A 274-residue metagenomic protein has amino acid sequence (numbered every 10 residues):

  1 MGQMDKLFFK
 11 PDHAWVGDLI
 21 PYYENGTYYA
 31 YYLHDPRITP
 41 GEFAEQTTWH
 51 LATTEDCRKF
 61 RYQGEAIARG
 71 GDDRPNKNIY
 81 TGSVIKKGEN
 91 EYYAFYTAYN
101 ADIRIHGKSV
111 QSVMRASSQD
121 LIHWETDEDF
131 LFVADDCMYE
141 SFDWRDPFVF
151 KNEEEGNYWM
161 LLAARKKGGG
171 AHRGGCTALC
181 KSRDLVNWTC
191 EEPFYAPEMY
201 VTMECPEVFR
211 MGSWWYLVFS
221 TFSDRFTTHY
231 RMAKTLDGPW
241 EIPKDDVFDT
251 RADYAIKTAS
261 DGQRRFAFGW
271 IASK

Functional and structural regions predicted by a protein language model:
M1-D146, F150-C205, R210-R251, Q263-R264 (+1 more regions): Beta-rich carbohydrate-recognition and catalytic domains
Y254: Glycine-rich, charged/polar anion/phosphate-binding loops that engage phosphate groups from diverse ligands
T258: Anionic-ligand-binding alpha/beta catalytic cores of soluble enzymes and soluble regulatory domains that recognize
